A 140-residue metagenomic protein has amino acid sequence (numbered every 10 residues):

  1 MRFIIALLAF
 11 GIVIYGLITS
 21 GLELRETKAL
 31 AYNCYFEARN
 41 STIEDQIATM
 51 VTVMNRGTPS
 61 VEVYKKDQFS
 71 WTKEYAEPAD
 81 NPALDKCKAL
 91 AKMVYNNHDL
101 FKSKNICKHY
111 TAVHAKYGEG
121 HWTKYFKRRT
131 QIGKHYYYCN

Functional and structural regions predicted by a protein language model:
R2-L17: Hydrophobic membrane-insertion alpha-helices, especially the h-region of bacterial N-terminal signal peptides
G16-N140: Bacterial extracytoplasmic/cell-wall-associated proteins, especially those involved in peptidoglycan
